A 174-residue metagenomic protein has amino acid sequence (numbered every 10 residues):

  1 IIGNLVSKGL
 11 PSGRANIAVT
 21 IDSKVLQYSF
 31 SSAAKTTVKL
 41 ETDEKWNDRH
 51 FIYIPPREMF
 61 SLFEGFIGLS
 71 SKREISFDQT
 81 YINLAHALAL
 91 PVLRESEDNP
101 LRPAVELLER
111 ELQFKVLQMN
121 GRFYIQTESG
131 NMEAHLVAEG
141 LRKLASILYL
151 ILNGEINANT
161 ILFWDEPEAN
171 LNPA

Functional and structural regions predicted by a protein language model:
I1-N159: Phosphate-coordinating catalytic segments in nucleotide- and nucleic-acid-processing enzymes
I161-F163: Walker B motif beta-strand of ABC-family P-loop ATPases
D165-P167: Walker B catalytic acidic pair
N172-P173: Conserved D-loop-proximal element of ABC-family nucleotide-binding domains
